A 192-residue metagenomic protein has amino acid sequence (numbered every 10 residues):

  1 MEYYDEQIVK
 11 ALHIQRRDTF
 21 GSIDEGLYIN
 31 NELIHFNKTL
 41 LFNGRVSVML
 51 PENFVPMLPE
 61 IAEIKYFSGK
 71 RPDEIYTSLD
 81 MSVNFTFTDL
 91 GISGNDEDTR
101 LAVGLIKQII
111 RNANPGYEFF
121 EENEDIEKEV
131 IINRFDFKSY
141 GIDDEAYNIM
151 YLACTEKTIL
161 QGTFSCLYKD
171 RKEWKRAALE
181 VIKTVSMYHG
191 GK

Functional and structural regions predicted by a protein language model:
M1-T86, L90-V130, G141-E145, T155-K192: N-terminal targeting sequences that direct proteins away from the cytosol to non-cytosolic compartments
I131-F135: Short Pro/Gly-enriched beta-strand edge/turn motifs at strand-loop
M150-C154: A short, hydrophobic, proline-anchored segment that marks a local hinge/packing element in signaling and regulatory
